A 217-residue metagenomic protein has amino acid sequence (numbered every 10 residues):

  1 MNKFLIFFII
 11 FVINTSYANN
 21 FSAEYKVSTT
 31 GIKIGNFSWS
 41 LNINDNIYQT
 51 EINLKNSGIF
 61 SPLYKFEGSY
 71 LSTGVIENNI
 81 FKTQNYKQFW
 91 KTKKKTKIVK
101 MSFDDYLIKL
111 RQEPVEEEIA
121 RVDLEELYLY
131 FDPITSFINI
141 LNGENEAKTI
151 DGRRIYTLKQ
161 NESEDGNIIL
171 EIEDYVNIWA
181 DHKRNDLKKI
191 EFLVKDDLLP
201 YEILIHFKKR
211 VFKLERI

Functional and structural regions predicted by a protein language model:
F4-N14: Sec-dependent N-terminal signal peptides
F11-I13, D123, N139, D151: N-terminal non-cleavable signal-anchor helices
N19-F103, I140-I217: Acidic, serine/threonine-rich low-complexity disordered tracts
K91-P133: Hydrophobic, well-structured mid-protein blocks that either form specific transmembrane helices
E126-E146: A contiguous pocket-lining binding segment that forms or flanks enzyme active sites
